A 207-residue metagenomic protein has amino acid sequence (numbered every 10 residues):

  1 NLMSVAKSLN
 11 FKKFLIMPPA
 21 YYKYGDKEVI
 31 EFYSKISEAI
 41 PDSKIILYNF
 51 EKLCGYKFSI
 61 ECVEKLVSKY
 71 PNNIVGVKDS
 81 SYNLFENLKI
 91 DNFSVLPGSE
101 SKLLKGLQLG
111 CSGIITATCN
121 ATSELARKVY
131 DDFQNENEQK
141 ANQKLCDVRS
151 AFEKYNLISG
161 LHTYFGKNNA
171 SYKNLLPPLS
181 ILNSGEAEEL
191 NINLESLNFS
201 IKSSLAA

Functional and structural regions predicted by a protein language model:
N1-K57, V63: Active-site beta->alpha loop and helix N-cap motifs at the rims of alpha/beta catalytic domains
A6, I36, V77, G106 (+3 more regions): Conserved, mostly hydrophobic/aromatic
S8-K13, V67-P71, S171: Short, electropositive alpha-helical surface patch
M17-P18, L96, P177: Hydrophobic alpha-helix-in-membranes signature
A39-S43, F50-Y155: Catalytic alpha/beta core domains of metabolic enzymes, predominantly
C111, T118-A207: C-terminal alpha-helical cap/extension of soluble enzyme domains
